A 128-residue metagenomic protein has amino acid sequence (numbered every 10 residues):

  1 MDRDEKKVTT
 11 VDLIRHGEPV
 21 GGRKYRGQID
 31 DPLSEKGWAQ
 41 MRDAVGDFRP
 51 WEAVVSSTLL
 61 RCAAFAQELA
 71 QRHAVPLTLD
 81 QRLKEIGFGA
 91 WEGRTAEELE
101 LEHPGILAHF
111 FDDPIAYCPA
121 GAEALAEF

Functional and structural regions predicted by a protein language model:
M1-D2, V20-Y25, S56-T58, L83-R94: Short, mixed-charge, low-aromatic patches
M1-T10, A44-D47, I86-E98: Acidic, low-complexity terminal tails and accessory targeting/binding regions of phosphate-metabolizing enzymes
E5-K7, L33-S34, I106, A116: Low-complexity, compositionally biased segments
T9-V75, L79, E102, A126: Active-site-proximal alpha-helix that buttresses catalytic centers in soluble enzyme cores
H73-E127: Phosphate-handling substructures
